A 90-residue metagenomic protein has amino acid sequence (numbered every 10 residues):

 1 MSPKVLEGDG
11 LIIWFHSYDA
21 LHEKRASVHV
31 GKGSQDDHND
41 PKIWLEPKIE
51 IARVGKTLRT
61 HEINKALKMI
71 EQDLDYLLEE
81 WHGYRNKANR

Functional and structural regions predicted by a protein language model:
M1-P3, L21, L67: Generic secretory/membrane-interface signal
M1-W14: Negatively charged, low-complexity tracts enriched in Asp/Glu with abundant Ser/Thr
H16-T60: A short, structured beta-strand/loop element
G55-R90: Acidic, low-complexity intrinsically disordered segments
